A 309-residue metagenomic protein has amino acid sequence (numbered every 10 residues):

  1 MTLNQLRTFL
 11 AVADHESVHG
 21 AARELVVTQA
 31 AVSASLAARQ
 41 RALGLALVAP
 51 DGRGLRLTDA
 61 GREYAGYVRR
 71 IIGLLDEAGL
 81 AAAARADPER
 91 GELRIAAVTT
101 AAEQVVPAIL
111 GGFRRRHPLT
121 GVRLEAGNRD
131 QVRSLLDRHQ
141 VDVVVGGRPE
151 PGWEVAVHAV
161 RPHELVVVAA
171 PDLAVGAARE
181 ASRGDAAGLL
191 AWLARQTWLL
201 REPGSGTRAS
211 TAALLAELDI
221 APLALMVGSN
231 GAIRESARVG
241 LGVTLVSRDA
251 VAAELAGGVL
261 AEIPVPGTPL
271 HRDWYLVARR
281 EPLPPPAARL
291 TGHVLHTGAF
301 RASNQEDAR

Functional and structural regions predicted by a protein language model:
A11-A31: Short helix-boundary/capping micro-motifs
Q40-L57: A short LG(V/I)-centered, amphipathic sequence patch enriched for acidic residue(s) preceding the LG motif
A42-L43, Y64-A86, V294: Alpha-helical linker/hinge and terminal dimerization helices associated with HTH transcriptional regulators
R90-W153: Central regulatory/effector-binding core of bacterial HTH transcription factors
N128-V132, D137-Q140, A209-A213, E217-I263: Hydrophobic hinge/microswitch elements
W153-A159, H163, A232-E281, R289: Beta-alpha-beta core module
V155-L199: Flexible hinge/capping segments at coil-to-helix
R183-L190, Q196-L218, P284-A288, G292 (+1 more regions): Secondary-structure junction motif
